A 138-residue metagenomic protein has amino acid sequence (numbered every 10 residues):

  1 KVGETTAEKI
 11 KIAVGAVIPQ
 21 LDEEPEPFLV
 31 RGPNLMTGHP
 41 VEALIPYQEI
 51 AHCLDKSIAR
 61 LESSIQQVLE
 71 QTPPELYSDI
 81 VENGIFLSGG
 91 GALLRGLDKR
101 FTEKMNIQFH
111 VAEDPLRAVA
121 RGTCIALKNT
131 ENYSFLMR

Functional and structural regions predicted by a protein language model:
K1-D55: Phosphate-binding glycine-rich/basic clefts of nucleotide- and phosphate-handling proteins, predominantly
K1-T5, E49, C53-K56, R60 (+3 more regions): Charged, alpha-helix-enriched surfaces in structured cytosolic catalytic cores of large nucleotide-utilizing machines
E4, E49, L69, F135-R138: Tubulin/FtsZ superfamily GTPase core signature
C53-V81, A126-T130: Phosphate/ATP-binding catalytic cores across multiple sugar-kinase/actin-like superfamilies, primarily ASKHA
I65, L87, T123: Residue-level signature of catalytic and energy-coupling elements of molecular machines, predominantly ATP/GTP-dependent
Y77-F101: Glycine-rich phosphate-binding loops at beta-strand->alpha-helix junctions
K99-I125, Y133-R138: Conserved phosphate-binding/catalytic loops in two-lobed NTP-binding clefts
